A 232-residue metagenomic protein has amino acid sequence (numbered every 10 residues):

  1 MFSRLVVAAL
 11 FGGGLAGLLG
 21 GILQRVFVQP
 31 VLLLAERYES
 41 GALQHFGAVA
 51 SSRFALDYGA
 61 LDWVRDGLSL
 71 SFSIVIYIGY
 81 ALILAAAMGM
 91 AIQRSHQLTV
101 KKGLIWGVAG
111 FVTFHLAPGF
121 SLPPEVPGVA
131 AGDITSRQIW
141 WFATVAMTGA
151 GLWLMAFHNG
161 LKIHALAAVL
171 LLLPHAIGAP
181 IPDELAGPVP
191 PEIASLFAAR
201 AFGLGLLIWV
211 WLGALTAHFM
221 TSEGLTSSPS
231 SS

Functional and structural regions predicted by a protein language model:
M1-S232: Juxtamembrane/disordered regions of integral membrane proteins
